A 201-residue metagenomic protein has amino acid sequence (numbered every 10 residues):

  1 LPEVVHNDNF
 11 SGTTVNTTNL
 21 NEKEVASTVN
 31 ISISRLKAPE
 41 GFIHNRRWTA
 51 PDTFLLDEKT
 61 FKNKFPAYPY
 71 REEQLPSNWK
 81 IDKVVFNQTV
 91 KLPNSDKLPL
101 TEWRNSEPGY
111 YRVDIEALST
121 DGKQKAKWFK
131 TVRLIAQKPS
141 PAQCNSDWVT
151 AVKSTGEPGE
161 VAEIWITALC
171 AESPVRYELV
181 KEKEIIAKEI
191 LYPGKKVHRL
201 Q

Functional and structural regions predicted by a protein language model:
L1-Q201: C-terminal segments of large proteins
